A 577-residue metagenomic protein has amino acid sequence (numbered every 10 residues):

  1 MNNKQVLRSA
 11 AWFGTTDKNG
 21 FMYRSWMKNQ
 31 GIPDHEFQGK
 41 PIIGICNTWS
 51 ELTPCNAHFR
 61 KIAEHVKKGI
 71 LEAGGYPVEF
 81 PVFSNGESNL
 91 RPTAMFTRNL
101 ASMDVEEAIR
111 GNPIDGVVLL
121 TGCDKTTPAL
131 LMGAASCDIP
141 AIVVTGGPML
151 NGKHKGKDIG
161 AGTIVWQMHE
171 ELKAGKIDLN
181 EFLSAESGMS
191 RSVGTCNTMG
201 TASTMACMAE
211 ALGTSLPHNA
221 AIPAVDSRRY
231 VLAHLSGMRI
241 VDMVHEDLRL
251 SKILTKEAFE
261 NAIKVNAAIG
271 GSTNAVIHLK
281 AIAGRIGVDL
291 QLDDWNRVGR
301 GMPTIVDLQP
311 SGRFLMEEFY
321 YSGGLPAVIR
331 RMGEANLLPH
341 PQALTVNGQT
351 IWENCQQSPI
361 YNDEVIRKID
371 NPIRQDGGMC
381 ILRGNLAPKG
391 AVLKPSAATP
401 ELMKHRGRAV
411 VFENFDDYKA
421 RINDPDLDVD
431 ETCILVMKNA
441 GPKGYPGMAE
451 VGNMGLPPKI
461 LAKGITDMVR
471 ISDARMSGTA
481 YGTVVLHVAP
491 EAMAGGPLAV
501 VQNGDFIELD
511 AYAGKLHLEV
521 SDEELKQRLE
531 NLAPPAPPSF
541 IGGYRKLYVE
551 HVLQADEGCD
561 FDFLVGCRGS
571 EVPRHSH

Functional and structural regions predicted by a protein language model:
M1-E51, C55-A57, I62-V82, S88 (+4 more regions): Catalytic or ion-coupling anion/metal-binding cores of large enzyme and transporter domains
T53-A57, N89-T97, V117, G122: Short coil/turn segments at secondary-structure boundaries
E79-N112: N-terminal small/polar loop signature for handling phosphorylated ligands or for N-terminal nucleophile
D104, A108-I114, V118, A499-G504: Extended, charge-rich low-complexity interaction segments
I109-L130, A141-T145: A short, small-residue-rich loop immediately preceding and capping a beta-strand
